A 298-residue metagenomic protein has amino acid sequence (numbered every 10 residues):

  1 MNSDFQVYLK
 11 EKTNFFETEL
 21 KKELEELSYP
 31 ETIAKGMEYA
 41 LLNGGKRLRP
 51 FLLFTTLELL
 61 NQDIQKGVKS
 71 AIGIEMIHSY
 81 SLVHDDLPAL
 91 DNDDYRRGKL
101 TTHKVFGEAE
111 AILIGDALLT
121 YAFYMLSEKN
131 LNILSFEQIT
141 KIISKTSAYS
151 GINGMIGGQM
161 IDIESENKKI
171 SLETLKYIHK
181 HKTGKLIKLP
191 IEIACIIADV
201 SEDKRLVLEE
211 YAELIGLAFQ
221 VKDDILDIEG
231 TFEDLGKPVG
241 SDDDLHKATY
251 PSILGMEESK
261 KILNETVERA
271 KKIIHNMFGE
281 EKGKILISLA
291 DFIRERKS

Functional and structural regions predicted by a protein language model:
M1-L24: N-terminal amphipathic/basic leader segments beginning at the initiator methionine
F15, K21-L24, S28-I274, E281-R294: Mg2+-dependent prenyl diphosphate-binding active-site environment of isoprenoid biosynthetic enzymes
K297-S298: Short cytosolic juxtamembrane segments of multi-pass membrane proteins
